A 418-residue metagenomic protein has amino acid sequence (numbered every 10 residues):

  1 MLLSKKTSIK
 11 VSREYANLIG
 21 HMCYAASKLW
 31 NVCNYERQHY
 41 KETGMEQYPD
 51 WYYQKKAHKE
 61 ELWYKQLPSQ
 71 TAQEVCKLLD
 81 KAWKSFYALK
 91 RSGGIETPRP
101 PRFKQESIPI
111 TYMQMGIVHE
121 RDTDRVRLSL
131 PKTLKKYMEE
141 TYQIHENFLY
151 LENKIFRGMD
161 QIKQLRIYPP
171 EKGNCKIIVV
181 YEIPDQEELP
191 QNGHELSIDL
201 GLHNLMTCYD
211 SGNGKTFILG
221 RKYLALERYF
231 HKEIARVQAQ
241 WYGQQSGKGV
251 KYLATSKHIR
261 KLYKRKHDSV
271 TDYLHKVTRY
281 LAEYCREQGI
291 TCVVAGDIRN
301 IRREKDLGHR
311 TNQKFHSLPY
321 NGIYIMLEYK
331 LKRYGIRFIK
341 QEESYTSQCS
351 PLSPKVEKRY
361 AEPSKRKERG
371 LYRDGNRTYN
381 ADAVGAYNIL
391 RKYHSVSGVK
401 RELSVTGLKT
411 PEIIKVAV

Functional and structural regions predicted by a protein language model:
M1-E74: Gly/serine-rich nucleotide phosphate-binding loop at the start of the catalytic core of nucleotide/ADP-ribose-handling
L3, N17, E171-V418: Positively charged, helix-rich recognition surfaces that bind polyanionic ligands
S4-K6, Y112, T123-S129, I162 (+2 more regions): Broad gene-expression machinery/nucleic-acid interaction feature
S8, L78, R127, K176-I178 (+1 more regions): Beta-strand secondary-structure signal
A26, V75-W83, I259-K266: Short amphipathic alpha-helical coiled-coil/interface segments
C33, E74-F86, A383-Y393: Stable alpha-helical structural segments in soluble proteins, enriched in small hydrophobic residues
N34-R37, K41, W83, Y87-G94 (+1 more regions): Long, hydrophobic, amphipathic alpha-helical segments used as structural scaffolds
P49-P170, Q313, S317: Acidic carboxylate diad motif detector
